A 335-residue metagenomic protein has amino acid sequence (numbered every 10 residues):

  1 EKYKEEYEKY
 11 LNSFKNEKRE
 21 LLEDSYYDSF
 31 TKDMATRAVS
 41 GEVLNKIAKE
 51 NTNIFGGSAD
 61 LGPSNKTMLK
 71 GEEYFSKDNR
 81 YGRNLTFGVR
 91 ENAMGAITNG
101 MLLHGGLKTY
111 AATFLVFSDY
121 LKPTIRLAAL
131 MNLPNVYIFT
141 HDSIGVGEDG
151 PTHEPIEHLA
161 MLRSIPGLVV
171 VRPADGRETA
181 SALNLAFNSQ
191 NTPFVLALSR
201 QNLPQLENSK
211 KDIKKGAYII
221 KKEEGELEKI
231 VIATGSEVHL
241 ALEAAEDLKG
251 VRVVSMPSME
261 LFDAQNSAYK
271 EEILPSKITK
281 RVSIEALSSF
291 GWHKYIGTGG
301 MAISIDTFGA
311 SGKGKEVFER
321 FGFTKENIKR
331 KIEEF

Functional and structural regions predicted by a protein language model:
K2-F194, N202, I273: Thiamine diphosphate
V146-P151, T179, N188-F335: Thiamine diphosphate
